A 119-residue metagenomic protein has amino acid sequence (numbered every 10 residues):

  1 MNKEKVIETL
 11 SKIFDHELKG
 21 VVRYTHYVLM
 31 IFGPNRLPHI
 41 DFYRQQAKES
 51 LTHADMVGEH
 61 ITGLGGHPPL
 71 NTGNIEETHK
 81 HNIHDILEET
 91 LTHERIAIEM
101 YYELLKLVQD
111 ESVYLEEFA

Functional and structural regions predicted by a protein language model:
M1-A119: Iron-associated oxidoreductase/ferritin-like identity signal
